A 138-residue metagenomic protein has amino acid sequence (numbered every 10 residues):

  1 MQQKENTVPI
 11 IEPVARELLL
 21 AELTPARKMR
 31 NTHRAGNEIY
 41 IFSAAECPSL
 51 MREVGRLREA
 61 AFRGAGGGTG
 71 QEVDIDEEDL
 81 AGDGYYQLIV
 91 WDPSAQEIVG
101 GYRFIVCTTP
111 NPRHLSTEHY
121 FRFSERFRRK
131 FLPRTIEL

Functional and structural regions predicted by a protein language model:
M1-A35: Short acidic N-proximal helix/loop "leader" segments that mark the beginning of a domain or an inter-domain linker
E22-M29, I75, R122-R129: Intrinsically disordered, low-complexity boundary segments flanking structured domains
P25-E77, G84-C107: Short amphipathic alpha-helix that is part of the acyltransferase structural core
R34, G82-D83, K130-P133: A generic fold-level signal
V99-L138: Conserved acyl-donor/pantetheine-binding loop and adjacent beta-alpha core of acyl/acetyltransferases and related
